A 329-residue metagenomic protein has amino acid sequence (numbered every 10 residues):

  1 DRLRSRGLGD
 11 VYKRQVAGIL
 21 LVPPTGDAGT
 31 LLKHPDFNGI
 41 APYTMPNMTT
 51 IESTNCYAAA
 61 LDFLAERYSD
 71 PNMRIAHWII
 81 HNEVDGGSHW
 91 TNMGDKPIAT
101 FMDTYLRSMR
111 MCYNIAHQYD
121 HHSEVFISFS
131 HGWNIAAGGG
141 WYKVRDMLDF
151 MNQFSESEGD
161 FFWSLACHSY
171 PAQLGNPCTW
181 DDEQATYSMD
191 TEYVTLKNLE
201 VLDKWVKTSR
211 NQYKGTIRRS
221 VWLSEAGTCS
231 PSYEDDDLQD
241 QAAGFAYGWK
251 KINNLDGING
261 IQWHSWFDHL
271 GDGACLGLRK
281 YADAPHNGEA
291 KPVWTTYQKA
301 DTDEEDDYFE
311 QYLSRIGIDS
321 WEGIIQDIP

Functional and structural regions predicted by a protein language model:
D1, P35-M48, D95-A99, P177-E192: A solvent-exposed, charged loop/short amphipathic helix patch at secondary-structure junctions
D1-Y12: Single conserved hydrophobic/aromatic residue that forms the stacking wall/gate of nucleotide- or nucleobase-binding
V16-I19, P23-E66, S88, N92 (+3 more regions): Active-site-adjacent "subsite" loops/lids of carbohydrate-active enzymes
V16-L20, A76-I80, E124-I127, W163-C167 (+2 more regions): Structural recognition of the beta-strand scaffold that forms the well-ordered cores of secreted hydrolase catalytic
V22-P24, V84-G86, H131-W133, P171 (+2 more regions): Active-site-proximal loop/turn and secondary-structure-junction residues that shape catalytic pockets, frequently
G39-I80, F101-Y119, W141-W163, K251-I252: An active-site-proximal structural segment forming one wall of the substrate-binding cleft that immediately precedes
D70-M73, H89, Y233-P329: Aromatic-rich peripheral "rim/lid" segments of glycoside hydrolase catalytic domains that contact and position glycan
T100-D235: Noncatalytic carbohydrate-binding groove/subsite architecture in carbohydrate-active enzymes
